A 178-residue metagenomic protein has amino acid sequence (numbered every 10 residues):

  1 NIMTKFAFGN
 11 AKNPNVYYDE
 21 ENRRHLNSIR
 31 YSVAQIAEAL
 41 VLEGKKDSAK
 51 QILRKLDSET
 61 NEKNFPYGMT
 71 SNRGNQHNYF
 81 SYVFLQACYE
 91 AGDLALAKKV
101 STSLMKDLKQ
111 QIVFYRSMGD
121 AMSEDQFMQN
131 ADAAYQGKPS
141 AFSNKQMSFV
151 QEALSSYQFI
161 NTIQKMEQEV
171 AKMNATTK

Functional and structural regions predicted by a protein language model:
N1-K178: C-terminal luminal/periplasmic domains and tails of membrane-associated envelope-modifying transferases
